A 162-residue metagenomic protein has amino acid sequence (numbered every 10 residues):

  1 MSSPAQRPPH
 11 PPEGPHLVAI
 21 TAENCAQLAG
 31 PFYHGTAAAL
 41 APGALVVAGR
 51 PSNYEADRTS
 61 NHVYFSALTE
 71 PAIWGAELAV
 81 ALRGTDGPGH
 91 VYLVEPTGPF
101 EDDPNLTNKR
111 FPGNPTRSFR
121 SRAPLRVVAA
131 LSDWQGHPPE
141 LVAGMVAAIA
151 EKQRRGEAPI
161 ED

Functional and structural regions predicted by a protein language model:
S2-G30, N53-V63, T69-D162: Conserved NAD+-utilizing ADP-ribose enzyme module
G30, G35-A56: Short aromatic-glycine-(Arg/Gly/Cys) micro-motifs in beta-strand/loop hairpins
